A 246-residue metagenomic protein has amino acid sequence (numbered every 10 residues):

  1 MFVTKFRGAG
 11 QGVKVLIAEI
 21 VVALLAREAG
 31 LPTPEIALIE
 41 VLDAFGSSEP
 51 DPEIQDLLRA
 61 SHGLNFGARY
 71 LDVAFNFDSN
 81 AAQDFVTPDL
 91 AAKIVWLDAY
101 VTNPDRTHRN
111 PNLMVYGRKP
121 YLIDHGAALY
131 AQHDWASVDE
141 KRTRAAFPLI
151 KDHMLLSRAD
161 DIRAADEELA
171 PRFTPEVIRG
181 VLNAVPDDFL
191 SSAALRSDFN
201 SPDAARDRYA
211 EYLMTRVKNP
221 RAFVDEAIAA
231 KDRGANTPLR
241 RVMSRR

Functional and structural regions predicted by a protein language model:
M1-R246: Phosphate/dinucleotide-binding and metal-coordinating scaffold of catalytic cores in nucleotide-dependent enzymes
